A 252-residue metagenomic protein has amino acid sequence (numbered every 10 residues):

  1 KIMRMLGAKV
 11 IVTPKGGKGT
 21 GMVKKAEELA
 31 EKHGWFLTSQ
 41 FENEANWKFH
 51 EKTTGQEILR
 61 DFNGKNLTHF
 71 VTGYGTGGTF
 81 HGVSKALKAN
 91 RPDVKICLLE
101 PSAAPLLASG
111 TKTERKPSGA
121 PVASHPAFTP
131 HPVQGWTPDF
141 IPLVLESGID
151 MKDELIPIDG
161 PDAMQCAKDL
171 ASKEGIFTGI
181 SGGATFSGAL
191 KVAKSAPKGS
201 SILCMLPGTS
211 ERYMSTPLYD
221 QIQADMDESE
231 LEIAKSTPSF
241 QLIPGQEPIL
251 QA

Functional and structural regions predicted by a protein language model:
K1, G73-V83, L106-A108, S181-A189 (+1 more regions): Short glycine/serine/threonine-rich phosphate/pyrophosphate-binding segments that cradle anionic phosphate groups
K1-K25, L29, Q223-A234: A glycine-rich helix N-cap at a beta->alpha junction
T13, Q40, C97-P101, M205: Generic beta-sheet signal
G17-T20, A45, A103-L107, S210-R212: Short gly/pro/ser/thr-enriched loop/turn and capping motifs at secondary-structure boundaries
V23, H33-G34, A89-I180, P217-A252: Active-site/ligand-binding loops adjacent to catalytic centers
K32-G78, G82-A86, V144-I176: Active-site/ligand-binding-proximal alpha/beta "capping" segment
N63, H69, I156, G183-A184 (+2 more regions): Terminal helix/beta-alpha structural elements that buttress the NAD(P)+-binding lobe
L190-P207, E211-M226, A234-F240: Catalytic phosphate/nucleotide-handling subdomain of diverse soluble enzymes
